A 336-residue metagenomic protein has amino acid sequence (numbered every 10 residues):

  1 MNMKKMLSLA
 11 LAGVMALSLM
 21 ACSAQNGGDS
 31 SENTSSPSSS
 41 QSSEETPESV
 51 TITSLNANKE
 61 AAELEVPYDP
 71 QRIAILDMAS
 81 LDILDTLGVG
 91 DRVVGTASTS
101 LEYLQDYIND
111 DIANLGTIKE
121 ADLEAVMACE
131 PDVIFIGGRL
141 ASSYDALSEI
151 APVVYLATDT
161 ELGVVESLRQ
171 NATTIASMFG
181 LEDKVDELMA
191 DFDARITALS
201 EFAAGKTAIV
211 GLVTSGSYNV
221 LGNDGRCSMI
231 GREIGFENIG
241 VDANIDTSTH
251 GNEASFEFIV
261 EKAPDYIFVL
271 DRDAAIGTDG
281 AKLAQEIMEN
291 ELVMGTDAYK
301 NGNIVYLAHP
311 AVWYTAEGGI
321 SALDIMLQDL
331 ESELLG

Functional and structural regions predicted by a protein language model:
M6, L11, A21-A79, E182-G211 (+2 more regions): Bacterial Sec-exported substrate-binding components of ABC uptake systems
I52, R72, E166, S177 (+1 more regions): Structured C-terminal subdomain patch of bacterial secreted/periplasmic proteins
E60-L64, L81-T86, L101-D106, G216-G222 (+1 more regions): Short, solvent-exposed loop/turn elements at domain surfaces
P67-P70, D77, L81-L84, L123 (+13 more regions): Extracytoplasmic/secreted envelope proteins and their assembly/folding machinery, especially bacterial periplasmic
R72-A125: A short, structured surface patch at a secondary-structure boundary
Q105-T158, T207, V213-S215, N219-Y306: Binding-cleft/active-site segments that stabilize strongly anionic ligands or cofactors
S143-S215, N303, V312-G336: Extracytoplasmic substrate-binding proteins
